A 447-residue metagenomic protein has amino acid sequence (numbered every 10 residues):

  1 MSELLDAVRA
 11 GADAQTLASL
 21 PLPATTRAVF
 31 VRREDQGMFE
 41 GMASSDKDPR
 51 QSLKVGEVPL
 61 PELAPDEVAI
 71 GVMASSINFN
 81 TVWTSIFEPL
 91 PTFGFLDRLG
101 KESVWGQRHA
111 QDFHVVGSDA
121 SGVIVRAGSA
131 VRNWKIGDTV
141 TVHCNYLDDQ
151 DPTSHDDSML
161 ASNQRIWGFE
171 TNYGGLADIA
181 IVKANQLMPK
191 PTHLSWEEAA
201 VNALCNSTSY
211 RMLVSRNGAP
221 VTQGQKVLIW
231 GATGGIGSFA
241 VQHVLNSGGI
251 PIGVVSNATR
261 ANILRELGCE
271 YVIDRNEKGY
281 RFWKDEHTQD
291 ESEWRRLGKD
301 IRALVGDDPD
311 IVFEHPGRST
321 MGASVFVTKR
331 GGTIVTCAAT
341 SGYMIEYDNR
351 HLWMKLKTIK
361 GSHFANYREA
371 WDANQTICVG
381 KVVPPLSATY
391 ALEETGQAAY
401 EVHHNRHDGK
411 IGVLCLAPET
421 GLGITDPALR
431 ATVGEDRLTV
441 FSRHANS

Functional and structural regions predicted by a protein language model:
S2-A24, D307, G322, Y367-S447: C-terminal hydrophobic helical "lid"/dimerization subdomain of Rossmann-like NAD(P)H-dependent oxidoreductases
L4-P21, Q36-A74, F113-V115, A130-V131: A short N-terminal beta-strand-loop micro-motif at the entrance of redox/enzyme domains
P59-S76, P89-P152, P191: Glycine-rich beta-strand-centered segment in the early N-terminal region that forms part of a ligand/cofactor-binding
G106-Q111, S118, Y146-G231: NAD(P)H dinucleotide-binding glycine-rich loop of Rossmann-like/cofactor-binding domains, especially the beta1-alpha1
T208, G235-I236, S319: Hydrophobic/small residue at the entry helix of a nucleotide-binding pocket
I229, L245-S319: Adenosine-nucleotide cofactor-binding segment
T328-K329: Helix-to-beta-strand junctions that scaffold the AdoMet/dcAdoMet cofactor pocket in Class I SAM-dependent enzymes
A339-K355, A370: Rossmann-fold NAD(P)-binding glycine/threonine-rich loop
